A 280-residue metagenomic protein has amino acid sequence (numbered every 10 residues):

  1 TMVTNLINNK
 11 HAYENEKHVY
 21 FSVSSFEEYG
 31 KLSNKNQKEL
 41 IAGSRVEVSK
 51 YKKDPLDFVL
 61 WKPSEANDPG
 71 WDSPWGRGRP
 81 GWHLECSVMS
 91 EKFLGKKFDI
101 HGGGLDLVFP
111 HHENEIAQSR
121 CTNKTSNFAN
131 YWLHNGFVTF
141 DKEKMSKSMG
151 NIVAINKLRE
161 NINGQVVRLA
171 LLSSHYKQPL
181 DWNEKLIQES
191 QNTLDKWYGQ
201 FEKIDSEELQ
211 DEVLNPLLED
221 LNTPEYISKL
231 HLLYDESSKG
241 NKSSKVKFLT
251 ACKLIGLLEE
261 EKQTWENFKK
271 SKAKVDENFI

Functional and structural regions predicted by a protein language model:
T1-D205: Alpha-helical recognition segments enriched in aromatics with Gly/Pro capping that present substrate-recognition
K144-I280: Structural preference for alpha-helix termini/caps and helix-kink/transition segments
